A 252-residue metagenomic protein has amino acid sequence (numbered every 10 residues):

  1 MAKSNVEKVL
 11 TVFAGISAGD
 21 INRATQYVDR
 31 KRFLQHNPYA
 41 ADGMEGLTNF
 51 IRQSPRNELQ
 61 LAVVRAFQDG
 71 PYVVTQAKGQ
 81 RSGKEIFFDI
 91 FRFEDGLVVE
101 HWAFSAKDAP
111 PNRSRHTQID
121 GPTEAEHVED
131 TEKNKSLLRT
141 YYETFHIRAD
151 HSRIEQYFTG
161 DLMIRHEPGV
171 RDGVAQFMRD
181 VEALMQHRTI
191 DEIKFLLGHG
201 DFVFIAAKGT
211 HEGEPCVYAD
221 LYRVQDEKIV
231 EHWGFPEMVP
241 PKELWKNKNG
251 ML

Functional and structural regions predicted by a protein language model:
M1-L252: C-terminal and inter-domain tail/linker signature
